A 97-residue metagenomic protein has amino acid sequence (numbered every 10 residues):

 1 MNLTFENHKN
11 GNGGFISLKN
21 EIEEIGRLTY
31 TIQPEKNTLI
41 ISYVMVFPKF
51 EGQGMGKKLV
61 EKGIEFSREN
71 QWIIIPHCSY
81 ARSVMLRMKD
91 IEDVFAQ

Functional and structural regions predicted by a protein language model:
M1-G13: Active-site rim helix/loop that mediates acceptor-substrate recognition in acyltransferases
K9-N10, E21-I22, L28-T38: A conserved beta-strand-loop-helix scaffold within acyl/acetyltransferase catalytic domains
F15-E21: STAS-typified acidic loop motif
V44-E51: A short, internal acetyl-CoA/4′-phosphopantetheine-binding micro-motif in the GNAT/acyltransferase core
G52-E65: Conserved acetyl-CoA-binding loop-helix of GNAT-fold acetyltransferases
K62-Q97: C-terminal structural segments of small proteins and small subunits
